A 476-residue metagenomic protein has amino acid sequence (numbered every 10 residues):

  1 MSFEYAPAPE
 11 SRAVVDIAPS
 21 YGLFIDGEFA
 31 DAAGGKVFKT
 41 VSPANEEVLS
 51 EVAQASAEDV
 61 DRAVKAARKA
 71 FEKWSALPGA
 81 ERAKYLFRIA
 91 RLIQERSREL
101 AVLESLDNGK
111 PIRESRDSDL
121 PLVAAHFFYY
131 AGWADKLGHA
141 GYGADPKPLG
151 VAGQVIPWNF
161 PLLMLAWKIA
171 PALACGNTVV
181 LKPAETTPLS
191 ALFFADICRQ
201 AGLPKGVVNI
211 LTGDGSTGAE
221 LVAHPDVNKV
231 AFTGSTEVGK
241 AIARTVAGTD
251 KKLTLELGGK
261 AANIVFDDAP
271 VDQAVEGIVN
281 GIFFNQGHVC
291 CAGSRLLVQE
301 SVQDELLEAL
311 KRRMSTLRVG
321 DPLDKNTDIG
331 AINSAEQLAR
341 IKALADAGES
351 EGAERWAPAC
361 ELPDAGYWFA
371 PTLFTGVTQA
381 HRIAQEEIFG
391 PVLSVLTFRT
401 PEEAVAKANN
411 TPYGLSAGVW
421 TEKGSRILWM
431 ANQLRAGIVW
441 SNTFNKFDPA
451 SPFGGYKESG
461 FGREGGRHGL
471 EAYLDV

Functional and structural regions predicted by a protein language model:
M1-E51, K84, R88, A125 (+5 more regions): Terminal low-complexity tails and localization/encapsulation signals of metabolic enzymes
E46, P78, R82, E104 (+9 more regions): Residue-level signal for inorganic ion chemistry
E47-E51, L203, V227, I264 (+3 more regions): Conserved C-terminal structural/oligomerization subdomain of aldehyde/semialdehyde dehydrogenase
E47-L137: Glycine-rich loop-to-alpha-helix module at the N-terminal edge of alpha/beta enzyme cores
V48-A55, A70-A76, Q154, N263-F266 (+5 more regions): Short, well-ordered beta-strand elements within core beta-sheets of diverse protein domains
F71, S75, A90-S97, A101 (+17 more regions): Structural signal for hydrophobic packing residues in well-ordered secondary-structure cores of soluble enzyme domains
K136-Q273, F398: Rossmann-like NAD(P) dinucleotide-binding subdomain of oxidoreductase/dehydrogenase enzymes
E237-T378, S441: ALDH superfamily catalytic-core signature
